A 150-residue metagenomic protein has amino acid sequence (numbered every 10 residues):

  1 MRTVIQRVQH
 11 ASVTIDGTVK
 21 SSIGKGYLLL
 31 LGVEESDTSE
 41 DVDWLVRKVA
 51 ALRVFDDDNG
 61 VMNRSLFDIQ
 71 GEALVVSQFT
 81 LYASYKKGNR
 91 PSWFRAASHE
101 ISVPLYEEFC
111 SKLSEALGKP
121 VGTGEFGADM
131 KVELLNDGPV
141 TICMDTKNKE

Functional and structural regions predicted by a protein language model:
M1-N89, A97, P104-E150: N-terminal, polar/charged subdomain of small-to-medium soluble alpha/beta proteins
W93: Glycine-rich, phosphate-binding/catalytic loops in enzymes
